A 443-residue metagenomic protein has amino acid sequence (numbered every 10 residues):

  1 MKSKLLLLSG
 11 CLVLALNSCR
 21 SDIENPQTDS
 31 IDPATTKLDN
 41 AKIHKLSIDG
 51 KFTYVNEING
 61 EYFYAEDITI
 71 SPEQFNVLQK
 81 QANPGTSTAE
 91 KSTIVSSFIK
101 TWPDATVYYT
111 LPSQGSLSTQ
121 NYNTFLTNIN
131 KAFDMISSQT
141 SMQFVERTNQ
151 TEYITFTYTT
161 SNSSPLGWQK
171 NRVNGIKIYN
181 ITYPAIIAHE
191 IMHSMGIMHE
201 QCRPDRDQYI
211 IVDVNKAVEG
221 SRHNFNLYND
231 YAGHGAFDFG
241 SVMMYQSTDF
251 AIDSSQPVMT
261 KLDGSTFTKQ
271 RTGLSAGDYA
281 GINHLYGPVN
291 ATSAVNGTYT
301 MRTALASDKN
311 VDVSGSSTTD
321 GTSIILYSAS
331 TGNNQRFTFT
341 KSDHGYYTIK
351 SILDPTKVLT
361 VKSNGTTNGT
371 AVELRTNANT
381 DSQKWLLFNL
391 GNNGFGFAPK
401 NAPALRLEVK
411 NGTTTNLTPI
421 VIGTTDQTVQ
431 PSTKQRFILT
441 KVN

Functional and structural regions predicted by a protein language model:
M1-K4: Positively charged n-region of N-terminal signal peptides that target proteins for export
L6-C11: Sec-dependent N-terminal signal peptides
A15-S18: C-terminal motif of bacterial Sec signal peptides marking the signal peptidase cleavage site
R20-S293, T300: Zinc-dependent metalloendopeptidases
T151, F237-D238, L274-Y279, S330-N334 (+2 more regions): Extracellular interaction modules
N171, D205-D207, D238, G332 (+3 more regions): Short, solvent-exposed loop/turn segments at the edges of secondary structure
N290-T318, N333-T366, D381-T414, P431-N443: Extracellular glycan-recognition/adhesion modules and their associated mucin-like linkers
T319-N333, G369-A378, G423-T428: Surface-exposed turn/loop modules enriched in turn-prone residues
